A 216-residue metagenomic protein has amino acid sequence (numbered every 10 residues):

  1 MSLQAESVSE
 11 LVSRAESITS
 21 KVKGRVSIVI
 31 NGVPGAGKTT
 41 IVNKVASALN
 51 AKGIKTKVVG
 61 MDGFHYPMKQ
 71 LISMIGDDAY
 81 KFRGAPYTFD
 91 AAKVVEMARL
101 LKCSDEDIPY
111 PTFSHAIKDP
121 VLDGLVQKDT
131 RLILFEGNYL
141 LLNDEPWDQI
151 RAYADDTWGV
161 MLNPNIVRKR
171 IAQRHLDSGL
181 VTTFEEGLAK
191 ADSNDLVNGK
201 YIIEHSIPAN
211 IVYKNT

Functional and structural regions predicted by a protein language model:
M1-V29: Extreme N-terminal, non-catalytic leader segments that precede Walker-type/kinase nucleotide-binding cores
G32: The Walker A (P-loop) glycine that initiates the GxxxxGKT/S ATP-binding motif of P-loop NTPases
G35: Walker A (P-loop) phosphate-binding loop of P-loop NTPases
K38: Conserved lysine of the Walker
I41: Hydrophobic positions on the alpha1 helix immediately C-terminal to the Walker A/P-loop
K57, Y66-S114: Conserved nucleotide-sensing/catalytic segment adjacent to the nucleotide-binding pocket in NTP-handling enzymes
I117-H175: ATP-dependent NMP and nucleoside kinases share a basic, alpha-helical "lid"
D123, E145-D148, L176-T216: Small-molecule kinase domains that catalyze NTP-dependent phosphoryl transfer to phosphate-bearing small molecules
